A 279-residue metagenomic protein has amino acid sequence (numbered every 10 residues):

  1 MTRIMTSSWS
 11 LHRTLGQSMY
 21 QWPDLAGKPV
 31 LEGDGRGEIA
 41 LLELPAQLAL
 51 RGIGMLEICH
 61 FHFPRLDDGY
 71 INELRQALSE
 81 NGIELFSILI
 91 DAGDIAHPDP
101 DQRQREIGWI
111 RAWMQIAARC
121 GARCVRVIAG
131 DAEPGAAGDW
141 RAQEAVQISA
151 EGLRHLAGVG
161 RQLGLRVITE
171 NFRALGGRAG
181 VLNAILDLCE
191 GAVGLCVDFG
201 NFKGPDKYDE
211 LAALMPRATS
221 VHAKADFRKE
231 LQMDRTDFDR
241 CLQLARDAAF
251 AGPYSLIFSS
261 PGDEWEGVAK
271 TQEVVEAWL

Functional and structural regions predicted by a protein language model:
M1-M114, A118, E190, A269-L279: N-terminal pre-domain/capping segments
T2-S8, L56-I58, L85-I90, V125-V127 (+4 more regions): Hydrophobic faces of well-ordered beta-strands that scaffold small-molecule active sites in alpha/beta enzyme cores
T6, L48, L78, E106 (+7 more regions): Conserved, mostly hydrophobic/aromatic
S10-H12, H60-H62, D91-D94, A129-P134 (+4 more regions): Active-site-proximal loop/turn and secondary-structure-junction residues that shape catalytic pockets, frequently
H12-L41, A179-G180, N201-P253, S259-A269: Gly/Pro-rich active-site loop or hairpin
L50-I53, A117, A122, A218 (+1 more regions): A structural motif
G52, D187-G194, M215-S220: Glycine-enriched alpha-helix->loop->beta-strand junction motifs that scaffold or abut catalytic
N72-I90, D94-G194, G204: Active-site acidic/histidine proton-transfer and metal-coordination neighborhood in alpha/beta enzyme cores
